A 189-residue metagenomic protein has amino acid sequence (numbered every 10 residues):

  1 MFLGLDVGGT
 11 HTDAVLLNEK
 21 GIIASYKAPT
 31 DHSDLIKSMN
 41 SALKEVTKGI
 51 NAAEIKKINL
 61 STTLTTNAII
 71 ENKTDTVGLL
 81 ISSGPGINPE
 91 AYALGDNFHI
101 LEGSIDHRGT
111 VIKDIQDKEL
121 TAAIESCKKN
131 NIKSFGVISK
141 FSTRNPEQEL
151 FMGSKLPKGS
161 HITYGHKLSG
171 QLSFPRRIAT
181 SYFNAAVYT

Functional and structural regions predicted by a protein language model:
M1-T189: N-terminally biased helix-coil "hinge/interface" segments that flank
